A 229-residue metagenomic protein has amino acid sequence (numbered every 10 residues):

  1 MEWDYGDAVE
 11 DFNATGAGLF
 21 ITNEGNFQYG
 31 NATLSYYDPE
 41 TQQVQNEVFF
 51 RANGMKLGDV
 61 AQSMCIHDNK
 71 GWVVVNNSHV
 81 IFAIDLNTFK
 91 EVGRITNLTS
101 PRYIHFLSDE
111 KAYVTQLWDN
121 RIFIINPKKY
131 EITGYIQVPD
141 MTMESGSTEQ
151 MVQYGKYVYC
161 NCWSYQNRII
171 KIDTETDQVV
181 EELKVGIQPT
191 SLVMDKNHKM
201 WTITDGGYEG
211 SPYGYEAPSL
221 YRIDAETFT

Functional and structural regions predicted by a protein language model:
M1-T229: Predominantly soluble domains enriched in secretory-pathway, periplasmic, or organellar proteins
